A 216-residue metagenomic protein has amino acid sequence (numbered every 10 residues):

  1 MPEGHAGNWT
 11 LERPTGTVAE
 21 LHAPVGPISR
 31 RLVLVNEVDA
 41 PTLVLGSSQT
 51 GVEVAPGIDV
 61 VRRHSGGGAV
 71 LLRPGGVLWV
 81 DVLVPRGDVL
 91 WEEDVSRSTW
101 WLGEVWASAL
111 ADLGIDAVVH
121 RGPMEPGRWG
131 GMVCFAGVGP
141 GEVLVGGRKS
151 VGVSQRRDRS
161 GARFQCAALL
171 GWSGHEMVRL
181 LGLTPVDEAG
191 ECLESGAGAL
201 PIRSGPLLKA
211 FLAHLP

Functional and structural regions predicted by a protein language model:
M1-P56, V61-R63, A69, L83 (+3 more regions): Active-site loop/lid in soluble adenylation, ligation, and acyl-transfer enzymes
E53-A55, L90-V95, E176-V178, P206: Short, conserved charged micro-motifs
G68-A69, S154: Gly/Ser/Thr-rich beta-alpha loop segments that engage phosphate groups in nucleotides
L71-V84: DPxDG-like acidic metal-binding loop motif
E92-A107: A short mixed-secondary-structure module that forms the rim of ligand-binding clefts
G103-G127, R156-P216: Long, positively charged amphipathic alpha-helical accessory segments at protein N-termini or as interdomain linkers
D116-V145: Beta-rich nucleic-acid/ligand-interaction surfaces
